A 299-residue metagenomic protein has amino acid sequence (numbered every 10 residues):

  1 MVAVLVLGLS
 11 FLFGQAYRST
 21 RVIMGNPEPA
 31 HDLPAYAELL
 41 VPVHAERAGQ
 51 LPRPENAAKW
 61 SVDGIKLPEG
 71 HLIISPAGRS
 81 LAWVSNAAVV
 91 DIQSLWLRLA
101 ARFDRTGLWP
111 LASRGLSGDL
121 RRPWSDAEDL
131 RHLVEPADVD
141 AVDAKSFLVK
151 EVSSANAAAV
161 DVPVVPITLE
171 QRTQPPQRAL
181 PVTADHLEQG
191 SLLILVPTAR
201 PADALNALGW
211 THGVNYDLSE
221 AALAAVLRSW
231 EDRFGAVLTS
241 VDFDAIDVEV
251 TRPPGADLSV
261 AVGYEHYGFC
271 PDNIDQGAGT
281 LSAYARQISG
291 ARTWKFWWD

Functional and structural regions predicted by a protein language model:
M1-T20: Alpha-helical transmembrane anchor segments and their immediate juxtamembrane flanks, especially terminal single-pass
R18-E28: Ser/Thr/Pro/Gly-rich low-complexity linker/stalk segments immediately outside membranes or between
E28-A204: Extended, low-hydrophobicity segments enriched in charged/polar residues
V89, Q93, D217-E220, A256: Generic detection of long, well-ordered alpha-helical segments
A199-Y216: Short glycine-/aliphatic-rich beta-strand segments at the starts of folded cytosolic domains
D217-D232: Short amphipathic alpha-helix segments
A221-A224, L238-D299: Alpha-helical oligomerization segments
S229-A236, D244: Secondary-structure-rich domain cores
